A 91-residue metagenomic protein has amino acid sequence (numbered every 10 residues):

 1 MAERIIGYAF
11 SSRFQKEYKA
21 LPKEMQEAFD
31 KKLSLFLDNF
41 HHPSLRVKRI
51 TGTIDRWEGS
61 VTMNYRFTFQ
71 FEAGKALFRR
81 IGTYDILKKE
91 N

Functional and structural regions predicted by a protein language model:
M1-K16, K23-E27, V61-N91: Enriched for short, Lys/Arg-rich terminal
A20-K23, H41: Residues in soluble alpha-helical coiled-coils and helical-bundle/repeat scaffolds
S34-G59: A short, surface-exposed loop/turn module that caps and links secondary-structure elements
